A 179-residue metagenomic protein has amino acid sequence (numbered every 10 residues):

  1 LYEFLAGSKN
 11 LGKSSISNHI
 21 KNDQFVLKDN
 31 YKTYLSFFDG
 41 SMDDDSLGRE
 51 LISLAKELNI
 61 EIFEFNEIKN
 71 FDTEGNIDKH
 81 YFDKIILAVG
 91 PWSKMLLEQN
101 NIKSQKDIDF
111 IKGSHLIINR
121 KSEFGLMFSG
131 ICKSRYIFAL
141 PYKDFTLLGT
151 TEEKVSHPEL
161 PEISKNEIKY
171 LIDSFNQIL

Functional and structural regions predicted by a protein language model:
L1-F63, N70, K143: Flavin (FAD/FMN) cofactor-binding and adjacent substrate-gating region of FAD-dependent oxidoreductase domains
I68-F71, I137-A139: A structural signal for short hydrophobic beta-strand segments in well-ordered beta-sheet cores
E74-I77, T146: Hydrophobic residues embedded in beta-strands of well-ordered beta-sheets
I77-K84, A88: Core beta-strand elements of the Rossmann-like FAD/NAD(P) dinucleotide-binding domain in flavoenzyme oxidoreductases
L87-L179: Active-site substrate-recognition segment that forms the wall of the catalytic cavity or substrate channel
